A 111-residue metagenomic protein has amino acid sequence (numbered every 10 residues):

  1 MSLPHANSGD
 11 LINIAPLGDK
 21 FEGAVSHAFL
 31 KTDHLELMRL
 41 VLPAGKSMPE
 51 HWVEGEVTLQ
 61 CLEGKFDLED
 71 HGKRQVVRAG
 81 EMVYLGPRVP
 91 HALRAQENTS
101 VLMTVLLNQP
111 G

Functional and structural regions predicted by a protein language model:
M1-H34, E69: A short, N-terminal "cap"/entry segment at the start of jelly-roll beta-barrel domains of the cupin/DSBH fold
G23, E36-V53: Conserved short histidine dyad/triad with adjacent acidic residue
V41, W52-D67: Short, conserved beta-strand element in jelly-roll/cupin
P43-G45, G80, R88, N98: Tight coil/turn sites that cap or link beta-strands
M48-E50, L68-E69, L85, P90-Q96: Short beta-strand His + acidic residue motifs that chelate non-heme Fe in jelly-roll/DSBH and cupin folds
L62-E63, R78-A79, E97: A cytosolic small-molecule/anion-sensing beta-strand core signal
H71-P87: Short acidic-glycine-tyrosine-enriched beta hairpin
P87-G111: Ligand-binding loop in jelly-roll beta-barrel domains
